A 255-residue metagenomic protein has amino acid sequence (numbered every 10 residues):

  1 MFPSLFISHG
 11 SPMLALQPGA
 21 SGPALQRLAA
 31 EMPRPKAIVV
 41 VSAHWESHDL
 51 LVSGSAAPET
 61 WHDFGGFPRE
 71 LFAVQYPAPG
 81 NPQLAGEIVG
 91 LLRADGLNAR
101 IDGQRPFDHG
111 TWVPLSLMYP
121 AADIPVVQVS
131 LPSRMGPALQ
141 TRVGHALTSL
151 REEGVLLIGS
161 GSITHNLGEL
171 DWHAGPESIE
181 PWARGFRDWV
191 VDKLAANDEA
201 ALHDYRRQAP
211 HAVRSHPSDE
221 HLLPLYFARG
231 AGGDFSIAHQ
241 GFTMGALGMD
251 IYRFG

Functional and structural regions predicted by a protein language model:
M1-L92, G96-A99: A short aromatic-anchored loop/beta-hairpin motif
P3-I7, A37-S42, V129, L150-I163 (+1 more regions): Beta-strand elements within well-structured catalytic alpha/beta cores of enzymes that handle phosphate/sulfate esters
S8-S11, S130-S133, R206: Short, histidine-centered active-site or binding-site loop motifs used for metal coordination, general acid-base
S21-E31, A138-E153: Long, well-ordered alpha-helical scaffolding segments within enzyme catalytic domains, especially pronounced
A43-S47, A56-P58, R105-L115, I163: Short glycine-enriched loops at secondary-structure junctions
L71-P79, S130-P137, A212: Flexible, glycine/proline-enriched loop segments at strand-loop-helix junctions that form or flank small-ligand binding
A85-T141: Internal, conserved structured core segments that host functional sites
G90, A94, I124-P125, M135 (+3 more regions): Surface-exposed, charge/polar-rich loops and edge strands
